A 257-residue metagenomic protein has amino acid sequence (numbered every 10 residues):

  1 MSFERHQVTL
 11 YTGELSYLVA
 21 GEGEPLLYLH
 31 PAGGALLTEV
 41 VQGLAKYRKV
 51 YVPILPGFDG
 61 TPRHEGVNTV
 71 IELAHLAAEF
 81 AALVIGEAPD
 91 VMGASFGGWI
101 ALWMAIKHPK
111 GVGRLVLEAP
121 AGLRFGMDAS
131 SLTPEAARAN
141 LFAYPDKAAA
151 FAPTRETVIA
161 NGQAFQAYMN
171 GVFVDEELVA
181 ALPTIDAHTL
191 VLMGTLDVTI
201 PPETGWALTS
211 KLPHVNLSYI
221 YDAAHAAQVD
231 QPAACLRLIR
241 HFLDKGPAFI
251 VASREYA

Functional and structural regions predicted by a protein language model:
S2, A129, A152-A180: Hydrophobic, aromatic-rich cap/lid helix
Y11-P62: Conserved HGGG/HGGXW glycine-rich cap/lid loop of the alpha/beta-hydrolase fold
Y51-M92, R237-R240: Active-site loop/oxyanion-hole signature of alpha/beta-hydrolase fold enzymes
G93-G98, G194: Conserved alpha/beta-hydrolase "nucleophile elbow" surrounding the catalytic nucleophile
W99-K107, G111-Y144: Flexible "cap/lid" loop of the alpha/beta hydrolase fold
I185, V191-M193, D197: Short beta-strand/loop motif that positions the catalytic acidic residue of the alpha/beta-hydrolase fold
A187, P201-S210: Short alpha-helix in the alpha/beta-hydrolase fold that links the catalytic acid
V215-N216, D222-A257: Catalytic active-site module of serine/aspartate enzymes centered on a nucleophile-bearing elbow/loop
